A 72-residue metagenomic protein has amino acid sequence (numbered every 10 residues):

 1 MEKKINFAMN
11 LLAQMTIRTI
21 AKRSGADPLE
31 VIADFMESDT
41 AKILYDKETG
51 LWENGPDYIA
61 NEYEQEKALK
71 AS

Functional and structural regions predicted by a protein language model:
M1-S72: C-terminal alpha-helical interaction appendages
